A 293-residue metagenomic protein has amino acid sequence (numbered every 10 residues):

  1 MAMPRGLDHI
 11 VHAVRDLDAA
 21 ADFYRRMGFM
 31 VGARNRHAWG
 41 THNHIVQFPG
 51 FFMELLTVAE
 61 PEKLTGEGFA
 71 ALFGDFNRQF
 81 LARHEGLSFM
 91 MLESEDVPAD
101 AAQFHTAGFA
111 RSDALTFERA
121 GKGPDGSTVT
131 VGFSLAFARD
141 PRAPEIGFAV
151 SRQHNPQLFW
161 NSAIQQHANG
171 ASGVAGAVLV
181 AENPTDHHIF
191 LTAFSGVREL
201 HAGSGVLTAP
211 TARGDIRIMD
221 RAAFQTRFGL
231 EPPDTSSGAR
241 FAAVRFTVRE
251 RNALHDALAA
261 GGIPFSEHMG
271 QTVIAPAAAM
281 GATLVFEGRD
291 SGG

Functional and structural regions predicted by a protein language model:
M1-L7, H12-G32, F48-T116, K122-S204 (+1 more regions): Glyoxalase I/VOC metalloenzyme domain signal
A38-H42, M269-G270: Short acidic/glycine-enriched loop/turn segments that link adjacent beta-strands
H44-V46: Short beta-strand scaffold segments in enzyme catalytic cores
